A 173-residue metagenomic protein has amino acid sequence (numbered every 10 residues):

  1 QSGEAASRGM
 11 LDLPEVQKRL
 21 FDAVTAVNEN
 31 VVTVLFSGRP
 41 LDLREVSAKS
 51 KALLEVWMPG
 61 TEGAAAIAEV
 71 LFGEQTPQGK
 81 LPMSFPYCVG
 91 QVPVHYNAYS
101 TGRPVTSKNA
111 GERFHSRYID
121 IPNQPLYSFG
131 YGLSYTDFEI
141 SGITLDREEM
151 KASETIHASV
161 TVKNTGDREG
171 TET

Functional and structural regions predicted by a protein language model:
Q1-A48: Hydrophobic helix-and-loop "lid/oligomerization" segment in the mid-to-C-terminal part of catalytic domains
F36-T171: Secreted, periplasmic, or luminal enzymes acting at the cell surface/secretory milieu
